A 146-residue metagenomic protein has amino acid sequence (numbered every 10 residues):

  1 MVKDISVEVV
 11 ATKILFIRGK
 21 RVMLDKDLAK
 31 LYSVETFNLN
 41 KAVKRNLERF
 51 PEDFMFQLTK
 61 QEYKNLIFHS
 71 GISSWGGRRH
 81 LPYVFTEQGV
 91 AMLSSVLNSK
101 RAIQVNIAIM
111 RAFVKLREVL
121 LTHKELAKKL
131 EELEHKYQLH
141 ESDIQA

Functional and structural regions predicted by a protein language model:
M1-A146: Basic, low-complexity intrinsically disordered segments
